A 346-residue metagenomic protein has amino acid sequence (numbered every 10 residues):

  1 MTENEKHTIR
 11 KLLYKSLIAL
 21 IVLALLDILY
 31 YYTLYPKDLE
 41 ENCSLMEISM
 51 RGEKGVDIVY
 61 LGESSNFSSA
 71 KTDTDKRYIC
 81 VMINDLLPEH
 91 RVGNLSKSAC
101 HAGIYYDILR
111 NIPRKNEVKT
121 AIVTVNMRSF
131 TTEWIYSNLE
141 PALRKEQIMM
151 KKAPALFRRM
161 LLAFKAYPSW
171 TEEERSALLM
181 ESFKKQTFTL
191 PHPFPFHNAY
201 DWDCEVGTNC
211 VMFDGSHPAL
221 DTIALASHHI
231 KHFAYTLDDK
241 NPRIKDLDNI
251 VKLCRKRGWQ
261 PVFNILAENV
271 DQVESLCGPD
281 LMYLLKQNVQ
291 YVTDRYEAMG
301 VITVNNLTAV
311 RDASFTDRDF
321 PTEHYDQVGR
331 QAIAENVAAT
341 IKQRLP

Functional and structural regions predicted by a protein language model:
T2-I21: N-terminal Sec-pathway targeting helices
L20-E89, G93: Membrane/wall-proximal cationic-aromatic binding patches
S65-A153: Membrane-embedded segments
T74-C80, Y106, K240-D248, L281-V292: Well-ordered, non-membrane alpha-helical segments in soluble/globular domains
L139-Q260: Secreted/periplasmic serine-hydrolase-like ester/acetyl group-modifying domain
V251-L281: Active-site segments of SGNH/GDSL-like serine hydrolases that catalyze O-acetyl group transfer/hydrolysis on lipids
D271-N306: Substrate-gating cap/lid alpha-helix
R318-P346: Histidine-centered active-site loop/cap adjacent to the catalytic His in serine esterases/O-acetyl transfer systems
